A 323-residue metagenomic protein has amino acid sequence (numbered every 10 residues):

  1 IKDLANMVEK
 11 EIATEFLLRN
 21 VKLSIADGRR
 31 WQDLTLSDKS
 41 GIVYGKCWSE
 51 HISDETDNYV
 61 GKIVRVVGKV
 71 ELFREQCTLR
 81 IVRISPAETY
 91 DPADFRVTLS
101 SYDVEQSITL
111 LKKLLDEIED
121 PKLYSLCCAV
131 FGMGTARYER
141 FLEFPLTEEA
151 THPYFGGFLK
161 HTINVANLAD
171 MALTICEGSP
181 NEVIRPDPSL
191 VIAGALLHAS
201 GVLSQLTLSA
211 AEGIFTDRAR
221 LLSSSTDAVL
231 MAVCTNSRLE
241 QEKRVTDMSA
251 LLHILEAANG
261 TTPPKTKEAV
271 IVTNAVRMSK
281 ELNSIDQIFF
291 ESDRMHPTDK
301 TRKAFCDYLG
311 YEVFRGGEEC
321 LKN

Functional and structural regions predicted by a protein language model:
I1-A13: OB-fold nucleic-acid-binding modules
E11-I12, E50-V67: Short nucleic-acid-contacting surface segments enriched for D/E, G, S/T with interspersed K/R
F16, V60-V82: Flexible glycine-rich surface loops and low-complexity tracts that mediate binding to linear polymers
V21-I25, E75: Short, conserved beta-turn/loop elements at beta-strand boundaries and strand-helix junctions
I25-S49: OB-fold (S1/OB) nucleic-acid-binding surfaces
Q76-E143: Extended, charge-rich, solvent-exposed interface segments
L123-A169, L197-G201, Q205: A short mid-domain helix/strand-loop element embedded in enzyme catalytic domains that forms or borders the active-site
E149-Y154, H161, M171-D293: Divalent metal-dependent catalytic cores for phosphoryl transfer on phosphate-bearing substrates
